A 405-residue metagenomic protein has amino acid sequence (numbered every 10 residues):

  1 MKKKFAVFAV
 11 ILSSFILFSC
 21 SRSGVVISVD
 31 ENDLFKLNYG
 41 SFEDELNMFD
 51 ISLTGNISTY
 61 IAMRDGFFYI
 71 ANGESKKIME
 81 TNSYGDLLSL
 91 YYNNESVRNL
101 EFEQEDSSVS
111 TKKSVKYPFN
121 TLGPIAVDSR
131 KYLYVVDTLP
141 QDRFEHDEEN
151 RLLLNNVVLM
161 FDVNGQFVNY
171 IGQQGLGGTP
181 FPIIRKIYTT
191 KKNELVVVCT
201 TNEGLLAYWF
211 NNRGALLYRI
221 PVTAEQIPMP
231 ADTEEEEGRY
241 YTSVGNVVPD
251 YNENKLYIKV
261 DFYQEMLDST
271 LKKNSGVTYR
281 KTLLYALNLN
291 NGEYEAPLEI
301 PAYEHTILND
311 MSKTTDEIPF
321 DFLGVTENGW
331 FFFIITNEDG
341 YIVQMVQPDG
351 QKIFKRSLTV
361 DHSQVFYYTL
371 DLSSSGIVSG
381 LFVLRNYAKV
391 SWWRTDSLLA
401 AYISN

Functional and structural regions predicted by a protein language model:
M1-F8: Bacterial N-terminal signal peptides that target proteins for export
A9-L17: Bacterial N-terminal signal peptides
C20-N405: Eukaryotic scaffold repeat domains enriched in small/polar residues
